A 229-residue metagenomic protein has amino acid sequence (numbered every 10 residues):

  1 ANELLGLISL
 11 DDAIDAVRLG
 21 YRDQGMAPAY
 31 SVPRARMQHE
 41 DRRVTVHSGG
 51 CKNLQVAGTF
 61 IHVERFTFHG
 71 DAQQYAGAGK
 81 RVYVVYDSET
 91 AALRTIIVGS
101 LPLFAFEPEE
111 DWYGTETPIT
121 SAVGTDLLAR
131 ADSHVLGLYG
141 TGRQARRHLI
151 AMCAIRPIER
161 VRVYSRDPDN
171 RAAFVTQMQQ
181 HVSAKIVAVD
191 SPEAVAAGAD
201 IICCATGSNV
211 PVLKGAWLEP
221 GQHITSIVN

Functional and structural regions predicted by a protein language model:
A1-G114: N-terminal ligand-binding/catalytic initiation module
Y113-G137, R143-I155: Short internal alpha-helix immediately C-terminal to a glycine-rich phosphate-binding loop in Rossmann-like
H134, E159, D200: Conserved acidic residues
I155-H181: NAD(P)-binding Rossmann-fold cofactor-contacting core
V182-A199: Short acidic low-complexity segments
C203, W217-N229: ADP-ribose/adenylate-binding Rossmann-like module
V210-V212: Short glycine-rich, flexible loops that bind phosphorylated cofactors or substrates
